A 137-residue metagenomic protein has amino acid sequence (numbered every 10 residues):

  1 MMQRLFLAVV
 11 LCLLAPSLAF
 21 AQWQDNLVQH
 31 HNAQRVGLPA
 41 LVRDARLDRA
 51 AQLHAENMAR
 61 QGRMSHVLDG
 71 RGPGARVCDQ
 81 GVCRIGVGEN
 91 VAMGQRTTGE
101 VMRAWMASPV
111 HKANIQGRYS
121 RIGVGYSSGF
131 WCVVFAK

Functional and structural regions predicted by a protein language model:
M1-V9: Bacterial N-terminal signal peptides that target proteins for export
A8-L11, F20: A signal for specific C-terminal beta-sheet/loop modules enriched in small/flexible residues with GP/PG/PP motifs
L14-P16: N-terminal signal peptide c-region/cleavage motif recognized by signal peptidases
L18-K137: Functional surface patches built around histidine and acidic residues
